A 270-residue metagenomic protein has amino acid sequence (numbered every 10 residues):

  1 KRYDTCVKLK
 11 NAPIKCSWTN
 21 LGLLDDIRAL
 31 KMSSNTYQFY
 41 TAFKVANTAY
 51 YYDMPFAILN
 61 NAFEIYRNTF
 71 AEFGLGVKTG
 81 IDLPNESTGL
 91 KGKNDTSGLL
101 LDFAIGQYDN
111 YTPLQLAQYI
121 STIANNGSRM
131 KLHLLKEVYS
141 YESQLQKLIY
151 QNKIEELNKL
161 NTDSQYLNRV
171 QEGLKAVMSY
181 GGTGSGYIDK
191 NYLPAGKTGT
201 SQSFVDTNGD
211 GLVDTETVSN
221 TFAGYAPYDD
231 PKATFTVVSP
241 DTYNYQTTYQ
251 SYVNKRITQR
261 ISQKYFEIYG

Functional and structural regions predicted by a protein language model:
K1-S239: Beta-lactam-recognizing serine transpeptidase/beta-lactamase-like catalytic domain environment
M54-P55, R129-M130, T247-Q250, R260-K264: Glycine-rich loops and low-complexity Gly/Arg-rich segments that provide flexible linkers or classic glycine-based
L145-I149, I154, Y252-G270: Short, gly/Ser/Thr-rich active-site loops of penicillin-recognizing serine hydrolases
N220-G224, P231-A233, Y243-N244, I257-I268: Membrane-interface anchoring segments and C-terminal beta-barrel signals
D241-N254: A short acidic/glycine-rich loop-to-helix N-cap element
